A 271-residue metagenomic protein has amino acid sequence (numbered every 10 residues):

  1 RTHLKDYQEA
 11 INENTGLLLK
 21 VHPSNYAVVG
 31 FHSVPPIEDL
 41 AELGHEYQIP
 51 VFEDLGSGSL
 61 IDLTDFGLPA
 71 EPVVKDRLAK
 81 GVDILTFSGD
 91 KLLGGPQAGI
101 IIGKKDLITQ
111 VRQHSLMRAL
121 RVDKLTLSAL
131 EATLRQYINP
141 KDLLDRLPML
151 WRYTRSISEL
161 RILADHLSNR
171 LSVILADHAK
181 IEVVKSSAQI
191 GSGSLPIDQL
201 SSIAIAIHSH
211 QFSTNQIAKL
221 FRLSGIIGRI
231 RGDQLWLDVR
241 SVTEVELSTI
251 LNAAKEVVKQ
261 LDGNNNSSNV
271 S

Functional and structural regions predicted by a protein language model:
R1-Y137, A253: Conserved PLP-enzyme active-site core in the AAT-like
L40-G44, L171, L261: Hydrophobic positions in alpha-helices of CheY-like receiver
Y47, D233, I250-L251, V257: Catalytic, metal-anchored helix/loop core of enzyme active sites in primary metabolism
Q48-F52, G89, L120-L125, P140-R146 (+2 more regions): Flexible, glycine/charged-enriched surface loops at secondary-structure junctions
D106, V122-V173, K185-S187, P196: Structural motif of enzymes handling amino- and sulfur-group chemistry
A119, R222-G228, E256-L261: A common structural junction motif
R161-V245, I250: Conserved C-terminal alpha-helix-loop-beta "cap" of PLP-dependent enzymes that closes/shapes the active-site mouth
N264-S271: Long, low-complexity, intrinsically disordered segments
